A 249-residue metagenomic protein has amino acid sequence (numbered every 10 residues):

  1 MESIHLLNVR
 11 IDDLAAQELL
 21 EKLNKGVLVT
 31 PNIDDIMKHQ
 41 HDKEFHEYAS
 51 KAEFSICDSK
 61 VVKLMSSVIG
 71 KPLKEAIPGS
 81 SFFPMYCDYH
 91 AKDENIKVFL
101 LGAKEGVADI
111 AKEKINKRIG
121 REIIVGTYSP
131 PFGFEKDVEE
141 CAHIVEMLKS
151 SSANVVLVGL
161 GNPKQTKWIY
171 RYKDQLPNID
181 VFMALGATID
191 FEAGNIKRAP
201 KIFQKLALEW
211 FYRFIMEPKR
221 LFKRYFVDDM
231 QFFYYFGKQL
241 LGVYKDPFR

Functional and structural regions predicted by a protein language model:
M1-S81: N-terminal nucleotide/polyanion-binding subdomain common to many enzyme families
K25, E94-I96, P177-V181: A short helix->loop->beta-strand "cap" motif at the edges of active sites that frequently abuts
V61-S67, R198-R249: A transmembrane-helix-recognition feature enriched in membrane-embedded lipid enzymes and envelope glyco-/phospholipid
V62-L64, K164, T188-A193: Short gly/pro/ser/thr-enriched loop/turn and capping motifs at secondary-structure boundaries
V68-S152: Conserved beta-alpha
A111-K112, T166-Q175: Short Gly/Thr/Asp-enriched flexible loops that form oxyanion-binding sites at enzyme active sites
P130-E135, N178-M216: Short, flexible loop segments at boundaries between secondary-structure elements
L148, S152-L157, N162: Proline-aspartate-enriched helix->loop->beta-strand connector
